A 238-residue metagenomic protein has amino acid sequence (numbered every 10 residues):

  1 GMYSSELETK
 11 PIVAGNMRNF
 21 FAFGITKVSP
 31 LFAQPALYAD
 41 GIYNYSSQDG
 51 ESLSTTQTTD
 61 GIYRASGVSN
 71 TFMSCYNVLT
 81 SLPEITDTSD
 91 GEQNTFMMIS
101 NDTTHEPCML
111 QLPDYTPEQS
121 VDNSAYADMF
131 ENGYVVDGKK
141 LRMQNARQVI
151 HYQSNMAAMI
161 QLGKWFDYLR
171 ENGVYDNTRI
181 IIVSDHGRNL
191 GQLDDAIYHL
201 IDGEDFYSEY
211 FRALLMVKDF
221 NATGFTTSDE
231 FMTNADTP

Functional and structural regions predicted by a protein language model:
G1, E92-D102, N155, L162 (+3 more regions): Beta-strand elements within well-structured catalytic alpha/beta cores of enzymes that handle phosphate/sulfate esters
G1-V135, R212: Active-site-proximal alpha/beta segments of enzymes that process anionic O-linked groups
S4-M17, L193-D194, L200-Y207, T226: Membrane-proximal envelope and lipid/glycan-remodeling enzymes
T58-S66, Y134-Q148, K218-T223: Short glycine/proline-rich turn/loop motifs
T80, I160-D167, A235: Solvent-exposed, polar/charged alpha-helical surfaces in well-ordered, non-transmembrane soluble domains, broadly
I85-D90, Y168-V174: Surface-exposed acidic, glycine-flexible loop patches that form ligand/cofactor-binding and adhesion interfaces
Q144-A158, D202-F211, A222-P238: A short beta-strand-to-alpha-helix junction
R170-T223: Histidine-centered active-site microenvironments of extracellular/periplasmic hydrolases and transferases
